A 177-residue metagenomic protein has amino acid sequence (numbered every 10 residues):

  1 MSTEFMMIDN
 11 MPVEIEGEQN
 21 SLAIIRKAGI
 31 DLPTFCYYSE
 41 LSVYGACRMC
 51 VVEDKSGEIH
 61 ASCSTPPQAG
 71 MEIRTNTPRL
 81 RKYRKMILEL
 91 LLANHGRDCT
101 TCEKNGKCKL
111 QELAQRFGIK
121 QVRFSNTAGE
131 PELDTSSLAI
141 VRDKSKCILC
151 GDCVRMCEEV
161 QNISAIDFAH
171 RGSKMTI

Functional and structural regions predicted by a protein language model:
S2-M11: Eukaryote-biased recognition of intrinsically disordered, low-complexity regulatory segments
M7, R26, Q115: Short polybasic/polar patches that bind polyanions
P12-A69, P78-Y83: N-terminal cofactor/phosphate-binding cores enriched in small/glycine residues, especially glycine-rich loops such as
R48-M49, K55-I177: Fe-S ferredoxin-like electron-transfer domains and their immediately adjacent linker/connector regions across
